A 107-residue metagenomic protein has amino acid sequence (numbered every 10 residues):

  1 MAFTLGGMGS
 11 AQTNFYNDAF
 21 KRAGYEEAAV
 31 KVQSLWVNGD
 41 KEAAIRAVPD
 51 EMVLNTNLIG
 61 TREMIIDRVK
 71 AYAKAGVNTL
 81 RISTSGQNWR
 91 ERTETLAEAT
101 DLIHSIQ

Functional and structural regions predicted by a protein language model:
M1-Q107: Active-site-adjacent structural elements that line small-molecule/cofactor binding pockets in enzymes
